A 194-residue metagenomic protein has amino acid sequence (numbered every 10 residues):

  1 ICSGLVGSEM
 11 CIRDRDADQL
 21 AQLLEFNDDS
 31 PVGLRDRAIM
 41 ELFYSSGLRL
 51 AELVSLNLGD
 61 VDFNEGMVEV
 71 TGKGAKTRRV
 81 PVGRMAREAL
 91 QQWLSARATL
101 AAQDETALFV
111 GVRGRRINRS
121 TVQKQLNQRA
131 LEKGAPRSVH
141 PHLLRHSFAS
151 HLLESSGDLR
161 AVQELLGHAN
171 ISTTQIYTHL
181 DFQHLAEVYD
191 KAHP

Functional and structural regions predicted by a protein language model:
I1-G7, C11-I12: Single conserved hydrophobic/aromatic residue that forms the stacking wall/gate of nucleotide- or nucleobase-binding
L20, D36, R119, Q123 (+1 more regions): Short, leucine-enriched amphipathic alpha-helices that occur as contiguous helical runs
A21-L50, G74-K76, A101: Basic, Lys/Arg- and aromatic-enriched nucleic-acid-binding interface segment
E41, S45, Q128, R145-A169: C-terminal catalytic core of tyrosine-transesterase DNA break-rejoin enzymes
A51, S55-S95: Conserved tyrosine-mediated DNA breakage-rejoining catalytic core shared by Y-recombinases
V61-F63, N118, P136-S138, G157-T178 (+2 more regions): Short, polar N-cap/turn motifs at the start of nucleic acid-interacting alpha helices
R84-P136: Active-site/catalytic core of tyrosine-dependent DNA strand-transfer enzymes
H193-P194: C-terminal secondary-structure termini that scaffold catalytic or DNA-interacting sites
